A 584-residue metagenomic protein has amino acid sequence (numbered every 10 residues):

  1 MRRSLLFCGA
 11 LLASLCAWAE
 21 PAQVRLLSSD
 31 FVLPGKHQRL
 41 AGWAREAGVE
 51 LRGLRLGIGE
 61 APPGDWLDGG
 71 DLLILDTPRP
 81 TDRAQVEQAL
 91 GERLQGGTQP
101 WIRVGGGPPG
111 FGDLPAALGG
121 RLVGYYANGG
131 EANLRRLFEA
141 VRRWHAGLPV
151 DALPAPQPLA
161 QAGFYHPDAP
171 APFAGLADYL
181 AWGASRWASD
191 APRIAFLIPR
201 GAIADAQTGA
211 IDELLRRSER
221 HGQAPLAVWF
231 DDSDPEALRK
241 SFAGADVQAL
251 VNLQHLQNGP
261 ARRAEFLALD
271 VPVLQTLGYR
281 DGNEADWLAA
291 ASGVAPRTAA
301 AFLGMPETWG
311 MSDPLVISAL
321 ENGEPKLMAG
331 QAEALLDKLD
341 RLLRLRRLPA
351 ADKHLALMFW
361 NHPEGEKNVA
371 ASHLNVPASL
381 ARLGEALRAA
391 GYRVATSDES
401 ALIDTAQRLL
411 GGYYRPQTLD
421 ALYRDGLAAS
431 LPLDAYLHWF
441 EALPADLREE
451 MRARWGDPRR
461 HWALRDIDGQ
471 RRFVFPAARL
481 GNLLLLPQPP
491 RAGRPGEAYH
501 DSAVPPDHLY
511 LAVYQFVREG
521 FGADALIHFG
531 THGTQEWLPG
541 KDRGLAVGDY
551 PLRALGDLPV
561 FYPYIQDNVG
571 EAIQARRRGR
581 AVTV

Functional and structural regions predicted by a protein language model:
M1-C8: Bacterial N-terminal signal peptides that target proteins for export
C8, A19-V584: An N-terminal assembly and electron-transfer interface module characteristic of large anaerobic redox and radical
S14-A17: N-terminal signal peptide c-region/cleavage motif recognized by signal peptidases
